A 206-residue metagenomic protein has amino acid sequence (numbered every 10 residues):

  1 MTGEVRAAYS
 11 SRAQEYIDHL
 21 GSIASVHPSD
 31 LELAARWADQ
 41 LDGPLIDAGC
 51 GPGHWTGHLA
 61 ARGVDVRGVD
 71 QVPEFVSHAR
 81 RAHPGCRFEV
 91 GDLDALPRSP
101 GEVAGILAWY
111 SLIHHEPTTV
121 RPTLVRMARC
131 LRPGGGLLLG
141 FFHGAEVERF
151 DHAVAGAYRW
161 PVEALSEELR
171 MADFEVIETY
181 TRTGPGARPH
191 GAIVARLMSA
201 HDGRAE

Functional and structural regions predicted by a protein language model:
M1-L41, A145: Conserved class I S-adenosyl-L-methionine
I46, P52-A95: Class I SAM-dependent methyltransferase SAM/SAH-binding core
D94, R98-I106: A short acidic, Gly/Pro-enriched loop at the edge of an enzyme's catalytic core that lines a small-molecule cofactor
A104-T119: A short SAM/SAH-binding and catalytic strip from SAM-dependent methyltransferases
R121-P133: A short glycine-rich, Lys/Arg-flanked "PGG" loop and its adjoining helix->strand segment in the class I
G134-F141: Conserved beta-strand signature within the Rossmann-like core of class I S-adenosyl-L-methionine
E148-A164: Acceptor-substrate binding/catalytic loop of class I
R182-E206: Core SAM-dependent methyltransferase catalytic element
